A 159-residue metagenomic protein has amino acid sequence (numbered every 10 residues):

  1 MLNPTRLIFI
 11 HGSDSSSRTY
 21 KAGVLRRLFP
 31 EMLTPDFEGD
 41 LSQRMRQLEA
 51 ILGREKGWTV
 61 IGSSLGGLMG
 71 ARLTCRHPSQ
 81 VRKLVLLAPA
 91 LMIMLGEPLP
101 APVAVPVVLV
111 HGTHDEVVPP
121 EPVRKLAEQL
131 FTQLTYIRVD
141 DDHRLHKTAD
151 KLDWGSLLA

Functional and structural regions predicted by a protein language model:
L2, H77-S79, L99-A104, E128-F131: Short, conserved loop/helix-junction motifs that constitute active-site signature segments in enzyme catalytic cores
L2-K56: Active-site catalytic motif of lipid deacylating hydrolases and related acyltransferases
R18, E116-P122: Conserved alpha/beta-hydrolase "acid-adjacent" motif
I61-A71: Gly/Ala-rich beta-loop-alpha elbow adjacent to hydrolase catalytic centers
S79-M92, P106: A conserved short beta-strand
V103, L109-H111, D115: Short beta-strand/loop motif that positions the catalytic acidic residue of the alpha/beta-hydrolase fold
V139-L145: Histidine-bearing beta->alpha loop at or near hydrolase active sites
H146-A159: Post-His helix in hydrolase/transferase enzymes
